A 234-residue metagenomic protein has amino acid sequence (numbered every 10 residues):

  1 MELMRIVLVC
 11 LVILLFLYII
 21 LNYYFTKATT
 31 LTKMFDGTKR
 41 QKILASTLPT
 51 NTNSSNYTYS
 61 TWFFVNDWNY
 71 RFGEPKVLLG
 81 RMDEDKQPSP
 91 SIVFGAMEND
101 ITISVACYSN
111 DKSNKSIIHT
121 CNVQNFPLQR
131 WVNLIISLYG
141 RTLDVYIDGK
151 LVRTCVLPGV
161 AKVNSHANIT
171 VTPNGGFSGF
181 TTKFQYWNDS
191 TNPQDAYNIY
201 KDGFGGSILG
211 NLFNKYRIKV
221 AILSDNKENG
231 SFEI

Functional and structural regions predicted by a protein language model:
M1-I234: Extracellular glycan-associated modules
